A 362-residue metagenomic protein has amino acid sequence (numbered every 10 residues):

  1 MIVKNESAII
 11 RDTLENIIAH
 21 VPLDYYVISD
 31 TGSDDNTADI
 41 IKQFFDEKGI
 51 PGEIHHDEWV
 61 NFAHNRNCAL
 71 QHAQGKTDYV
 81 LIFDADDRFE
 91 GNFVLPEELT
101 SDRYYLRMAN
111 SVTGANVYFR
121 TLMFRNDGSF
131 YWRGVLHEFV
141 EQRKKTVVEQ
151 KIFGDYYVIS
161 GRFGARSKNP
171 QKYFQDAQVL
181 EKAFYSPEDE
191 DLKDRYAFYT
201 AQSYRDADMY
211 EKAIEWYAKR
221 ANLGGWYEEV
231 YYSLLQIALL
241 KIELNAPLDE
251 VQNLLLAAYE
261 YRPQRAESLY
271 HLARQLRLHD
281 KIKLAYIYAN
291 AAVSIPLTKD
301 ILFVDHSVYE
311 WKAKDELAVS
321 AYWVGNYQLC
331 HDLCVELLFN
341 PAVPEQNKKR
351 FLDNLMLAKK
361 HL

Functional and structural regions predicted by a protein language model:
N5-V21, Y25: Short, well-formed alpha-helical segments that are part of the catalytic scaffolds of diverse glycosyltransferases
R11, D35-F44, N92: Acidic helix N-cap motif at the loop->helix transition within catalytic regions of sugar-transfer enzymes
N16, S29-I41, E58-W59, D84-A85: A conserved acidic beta->alpha catalytic loop
D39-H72: Conserved donor nucleotide-binding strand/loop of the catalytic core
A63-L70, D87-E215, G225: Catalytic-site signature of metal-activated, phosphate-bearing donor transferases, centered on the GT-A/GT-A-like
Y199, Q236, H271-R274, L278 (+2 more regions): "A position-specific structural signal for the A-helix of alpha-solenoid helical repeats
